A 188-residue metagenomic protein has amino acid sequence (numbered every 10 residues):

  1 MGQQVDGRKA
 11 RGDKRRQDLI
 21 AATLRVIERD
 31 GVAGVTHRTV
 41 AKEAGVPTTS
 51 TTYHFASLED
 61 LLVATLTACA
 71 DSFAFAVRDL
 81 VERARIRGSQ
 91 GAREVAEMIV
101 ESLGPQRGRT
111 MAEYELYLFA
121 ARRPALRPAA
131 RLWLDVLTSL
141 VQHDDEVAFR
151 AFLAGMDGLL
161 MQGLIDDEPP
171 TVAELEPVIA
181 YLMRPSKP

Functional and structural regions predicted by a protein language model:
M1-K14, P188: N-terminal intrinsically disordered/low-complexity leader segments
D18, A22-A64: Helix-turn-helix
T67-F73: Short, basic, alpha-helical segments at the C-terminal edge of helix-turn-helix-like DNA-binding modules
A74, G104-R150, P177: Amphipathic alpha-helical packing segments from all-alpha helical-bundle domains
F75-T110, F152: Hydrophobic alpha-helical connector segments
M98-I99, E113-Y117, F152, M156-L159: Short alpha-helical scaffolding segments that buttress acidic/His motifs in well-ordered protein cores
L126-L134, H143-P188: Hydrophobic/aromatic-rich alpha-helical bundle segments in the mid-to-C-terminal region
